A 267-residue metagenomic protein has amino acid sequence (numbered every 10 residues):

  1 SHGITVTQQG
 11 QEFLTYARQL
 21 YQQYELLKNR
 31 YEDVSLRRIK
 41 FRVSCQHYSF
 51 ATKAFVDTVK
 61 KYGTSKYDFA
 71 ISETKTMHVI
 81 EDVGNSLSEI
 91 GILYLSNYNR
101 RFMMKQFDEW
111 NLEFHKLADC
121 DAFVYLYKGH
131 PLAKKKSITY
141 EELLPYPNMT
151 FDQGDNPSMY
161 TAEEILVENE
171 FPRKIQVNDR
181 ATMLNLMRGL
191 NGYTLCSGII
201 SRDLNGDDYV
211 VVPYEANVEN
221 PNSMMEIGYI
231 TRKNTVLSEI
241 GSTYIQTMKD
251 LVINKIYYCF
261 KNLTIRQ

Functional and structural regions predicted by a protein language model:
I4-D33: Alpha-helical "hinge/linker" immediately C-terminal to small N-terminal DNA-binding modules
Q9, F13-Y16, A54, N222 (+1 more regions): Short amphipathic alpha-helical coupling segments at ligand-binding clamshell hinges and other catalytic/signaling
S35, Q106-N148: Flexible hinge/capping segments at coil-to-helix
R38-R101: Central regulatory/effector-binding core of bacterial HTH transcription factors
A51-A54, R100, K136-N169, G198 (+2 more regions): Secondary-structure junction motif
G84-E89, Y94, Q153-V210, L263: Hydrophobic hinge/microswitch elements
E109-H115, C120, A181-N234: Beta-alpha-beta core module
Y125-A133, M225-L237: A bilobed periplasmic-binding-protein/Venus flytrap-type ligand-binding module shared by bacterial periplasmic
